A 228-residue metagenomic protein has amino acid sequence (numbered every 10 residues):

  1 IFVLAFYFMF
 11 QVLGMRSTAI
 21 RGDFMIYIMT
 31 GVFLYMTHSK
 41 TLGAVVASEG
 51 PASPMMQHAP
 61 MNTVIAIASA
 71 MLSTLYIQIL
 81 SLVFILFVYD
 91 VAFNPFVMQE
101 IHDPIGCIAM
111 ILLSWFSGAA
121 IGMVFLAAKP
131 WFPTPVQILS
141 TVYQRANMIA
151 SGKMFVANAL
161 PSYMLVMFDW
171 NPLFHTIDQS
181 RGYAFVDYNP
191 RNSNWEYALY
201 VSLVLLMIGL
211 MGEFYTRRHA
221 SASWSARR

Functional and structural regions predicted by a protein language model:
I1-D23, D169, D178, G182-F185: Transmembrane helix-loop-helix hairpins at lipid-water interfaces of multipass membrane proteins, especially the type-1
F2-A5, G22-A92: Hydrophobic alpha-helical transmembrane segments of multi-pass membrane transport proteins
L4, Q11-S17, T63, M71-S140 (+1 more regions): Alpha-helical transmembrane segments and their short interhelical loops
F33-G43, W115-A128, A146-N158, L210-M211: Transmembrane alpha-helical segments that form the membrane-embedded catalytic/substrate-channel core of multi-pass
A44-H58, L126, P130, D169 (+3 more regions): Short amphipathic alpha-helical coupling elements at transmembrane boundaries
K129-W170, F174: Transmembrane helix segments
N158-F168, F185-E196: Extracellular/periplasmic helix-loop-helix junctions in multi-pass membrane proteins
R217-R228: Short cytosolic juxtamembrane segments of multi-pass membrane proteins
